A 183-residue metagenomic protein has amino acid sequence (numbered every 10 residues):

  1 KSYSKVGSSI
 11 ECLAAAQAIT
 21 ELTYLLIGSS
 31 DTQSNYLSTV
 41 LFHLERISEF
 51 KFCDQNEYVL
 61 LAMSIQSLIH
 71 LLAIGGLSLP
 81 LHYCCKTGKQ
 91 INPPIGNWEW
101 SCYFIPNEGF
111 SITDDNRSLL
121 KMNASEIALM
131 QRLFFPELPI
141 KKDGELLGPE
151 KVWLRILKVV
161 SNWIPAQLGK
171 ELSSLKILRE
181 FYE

Functional and structural regions predicted by a protein language model:
K1-E183: Non-catalytic alpha-helical scaffolds and adjoining flexible linkers that form interface surfaces for assembly
